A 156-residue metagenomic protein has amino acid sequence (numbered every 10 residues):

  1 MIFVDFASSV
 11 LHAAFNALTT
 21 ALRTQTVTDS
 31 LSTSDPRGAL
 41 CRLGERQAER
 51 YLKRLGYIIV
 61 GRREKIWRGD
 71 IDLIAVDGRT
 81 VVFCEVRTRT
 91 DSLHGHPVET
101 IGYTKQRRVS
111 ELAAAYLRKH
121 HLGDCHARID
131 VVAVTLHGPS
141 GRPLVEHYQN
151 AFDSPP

Functional and structural regions predicted by a protein language model:
F3-D5, V10-R62: Acidic-basic catalytic patches of nuclease active cores, encompassing PD-(D/E)XK and other metal-cofactor nuclease
D5-F6, K119-P156: Domain-level recognition of nuclease-like catalytic cores that cleave nucleotide substrates
L52, I71-L93, V109: Conserved catalytic cores of phosphodiester-cleaving nucleases, focusing on short active-site segments
L55-R63, V82, R89, E146-N150: Secondary-structure boundary/capping motif
V60-G61, L117-H120: Short helix-to-loop capping/linker segments positioned immediately adjacent to catalytic or ligand/cofactor-binding
R63, R87, D130-V132: Solvent-exposed beta-strand sheet faces enriched in polar/charged residues
W67-G69: Short acidic/glycine-enriched loop/turn segments that link adjacent beta-strands
T90-Y116: Mg2+/Mn2+-dependent nuclease catalytic core
